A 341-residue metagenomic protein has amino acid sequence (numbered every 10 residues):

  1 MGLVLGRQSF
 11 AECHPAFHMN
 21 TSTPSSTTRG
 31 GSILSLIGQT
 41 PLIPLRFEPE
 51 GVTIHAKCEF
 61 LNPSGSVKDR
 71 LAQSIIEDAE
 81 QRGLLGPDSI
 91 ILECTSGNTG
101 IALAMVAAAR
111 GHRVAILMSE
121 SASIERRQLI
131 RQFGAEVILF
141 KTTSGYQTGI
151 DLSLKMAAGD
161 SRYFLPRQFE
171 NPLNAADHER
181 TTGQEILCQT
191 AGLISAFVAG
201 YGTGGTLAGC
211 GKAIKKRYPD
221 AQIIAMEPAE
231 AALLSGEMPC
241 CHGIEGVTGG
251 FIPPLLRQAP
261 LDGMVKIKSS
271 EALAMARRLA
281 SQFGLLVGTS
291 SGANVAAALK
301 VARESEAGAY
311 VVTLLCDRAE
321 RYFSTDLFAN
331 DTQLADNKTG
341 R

Functional and structural regions predicted by a protein language model:
G2-R341: PLP-dependent amino-acid enzyme catalytic core
